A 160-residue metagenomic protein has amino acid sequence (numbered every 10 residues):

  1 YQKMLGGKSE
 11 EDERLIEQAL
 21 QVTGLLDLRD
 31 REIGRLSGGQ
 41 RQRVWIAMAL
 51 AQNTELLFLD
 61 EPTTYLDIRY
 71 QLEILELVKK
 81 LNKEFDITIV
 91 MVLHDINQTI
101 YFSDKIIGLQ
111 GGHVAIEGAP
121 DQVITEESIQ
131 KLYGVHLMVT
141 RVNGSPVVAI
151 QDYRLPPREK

Functional and structural regions predicted by a protein language model:
K8, E32-L36: Conserved ABC ATPase signature
E10-L28, N53: Conserved ABC ATPase "signature" region
L57-E61: Catalytic Walker B motif of ABC-type/P-loop ATPase nucleotide-binding domains
L72-F85: Helical segment within the ABC ATPase nucleotide-binding domain
L93-H94: H-loop/switch region of ABC-family ATPase nucleotide-binding domains
I107, G111-Q122: Conserved switch/coupling elements of ABC/ABC-like ATPase nucleotide-binding domains
Q130-K160: ABC ATPase nucleotide-binding domains
